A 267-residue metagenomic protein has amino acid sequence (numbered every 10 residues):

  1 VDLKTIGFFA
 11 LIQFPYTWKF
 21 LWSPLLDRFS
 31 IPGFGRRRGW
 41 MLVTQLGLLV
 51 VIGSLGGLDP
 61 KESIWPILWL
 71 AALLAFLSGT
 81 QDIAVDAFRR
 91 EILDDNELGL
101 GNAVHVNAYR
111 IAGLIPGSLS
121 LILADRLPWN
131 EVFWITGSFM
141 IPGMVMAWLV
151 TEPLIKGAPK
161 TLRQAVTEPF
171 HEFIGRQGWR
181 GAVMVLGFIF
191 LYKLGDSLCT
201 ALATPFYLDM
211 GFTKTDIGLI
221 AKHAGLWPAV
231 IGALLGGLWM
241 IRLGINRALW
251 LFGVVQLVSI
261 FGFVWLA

Functional and structural regions predicted by a protein language model:
V1-I6, Y192, A201-A221: Short amphipathic helix-loop junctions that connect adjacent transmembrane helices in Major Facilitator Superfamily/SLC
Y16-F20, G99-A124: Glycine-rich segments within core transmembrane alpha-helices of 12-TM secondary carriers
W18-G35, I231-W250: Helix-to-loop junctions at the C-terminal end of transmembrane segments in multipass secondary transporters
M41-E62, V254-A267: C-terminal ends and interior cores of transmembrane alpha-helices in multi-pass membrane transporters/permeases
V43-V50, E131-L149, W250: Symmetry-related core transmembrane helices of the 12-TM Major Facilitator Superfamily/SLC fold
V51-L58, E62-Q81, F190: Hydrophobic core of transmembrane alpha-helices in multi-pass small-molecule transporters, especially MFS/SLC-type
A72-A108: Cytoplasmic helix-loop-helix junction between adjacent transmembrane helices in 12-TM secondary transporters
E152-V185: Juxtamembrane intracellular "pre-TM" segments in multi-pass secondary transporters
